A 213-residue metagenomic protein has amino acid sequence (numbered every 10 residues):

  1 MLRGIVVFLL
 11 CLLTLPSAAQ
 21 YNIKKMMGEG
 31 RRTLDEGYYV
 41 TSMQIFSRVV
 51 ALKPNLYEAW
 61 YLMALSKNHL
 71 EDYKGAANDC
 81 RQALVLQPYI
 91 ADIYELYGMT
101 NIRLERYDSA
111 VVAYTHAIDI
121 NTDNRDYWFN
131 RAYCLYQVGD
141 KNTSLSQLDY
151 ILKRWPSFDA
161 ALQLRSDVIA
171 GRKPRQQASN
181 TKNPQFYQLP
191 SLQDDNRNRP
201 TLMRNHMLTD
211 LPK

Functional and structural regions predicted by a protein language model:
N22-K24, Y57-E58, A91-D92, R125-D126 (+1 more regions): Helix-start (N-cap) detector for alpha-helical repeat units in TPR-like alpha-solenoids, especially tetratricopeptide
D35, S47-A51, R81-V85, T115-D119 (+1 more regions): Conserved structural position within tetratricopeptide repeats
D35-E36, H69-L70, R103-L104, Q137-V138 (+2 more regions): Register position in tetratricopeptide repeats
Y150-K213: Terminal, low-structured helical/coil segments at or just beyond the last alpha-helical repeat
